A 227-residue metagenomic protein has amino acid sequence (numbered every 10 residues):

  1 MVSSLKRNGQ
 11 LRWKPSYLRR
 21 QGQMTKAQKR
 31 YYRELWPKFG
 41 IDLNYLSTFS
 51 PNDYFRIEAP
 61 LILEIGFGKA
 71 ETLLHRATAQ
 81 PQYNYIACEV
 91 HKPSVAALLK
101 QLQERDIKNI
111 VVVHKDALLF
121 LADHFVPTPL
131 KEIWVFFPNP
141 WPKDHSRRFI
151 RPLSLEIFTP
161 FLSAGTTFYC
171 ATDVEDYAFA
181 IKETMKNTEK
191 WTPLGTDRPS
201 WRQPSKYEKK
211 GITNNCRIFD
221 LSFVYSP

Functional and structural regions predicted by a protein language model:
M1-L61, E71-T78: S-adenosyl-L-methionine
G66-K69: Class I SAM-dependent methyltransferase "Motif I" SAM/SAH-binding loop
H91: Conserved SAM/SAH-binding beta-strand->alpha-helix loop
V95-A97, A178: Short alpha-helix immediately C-terminal to the canonical SAM-binding loop
L99-T128: S-adenosyl-L-methionine
F149-A164: A short glycine-rich, Lys/Arg-flanked "PGG" loop and its adjoining helix->strand segment in the class I
A164-T172: Conserved beta-strand signature within the Rossmann-like core of class I S-adenosyl-L-methionine
Y177-P227: Class I S-adenosyl-L-methionine
